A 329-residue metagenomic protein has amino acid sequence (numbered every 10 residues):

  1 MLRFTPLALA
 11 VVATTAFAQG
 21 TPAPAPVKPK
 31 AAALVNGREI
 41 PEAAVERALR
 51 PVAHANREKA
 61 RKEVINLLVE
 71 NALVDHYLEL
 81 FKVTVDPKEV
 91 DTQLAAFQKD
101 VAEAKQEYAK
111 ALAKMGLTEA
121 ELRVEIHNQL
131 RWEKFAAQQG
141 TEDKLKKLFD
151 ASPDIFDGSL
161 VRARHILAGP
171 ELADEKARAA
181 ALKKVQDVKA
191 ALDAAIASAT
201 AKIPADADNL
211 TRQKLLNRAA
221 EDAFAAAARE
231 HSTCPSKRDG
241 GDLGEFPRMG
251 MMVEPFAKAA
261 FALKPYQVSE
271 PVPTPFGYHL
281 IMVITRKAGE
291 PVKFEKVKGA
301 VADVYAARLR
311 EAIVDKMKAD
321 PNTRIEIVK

Functional and structural regions predicted by a protein language model:
L2-F17: Gram-negative bacterial Sec-dependent N-terminal signal peptides
Q19-I40, A55-K329: Peptidyl-prolyl cis-trans isomerase
A43: Catalytic strand-loop segment that frames the active site of acyl-thioester-processing enzymes
R47-A55: Surface-exposed, Lys/Arg-rich phosphate-binding patches that contact polyanionic backbones
